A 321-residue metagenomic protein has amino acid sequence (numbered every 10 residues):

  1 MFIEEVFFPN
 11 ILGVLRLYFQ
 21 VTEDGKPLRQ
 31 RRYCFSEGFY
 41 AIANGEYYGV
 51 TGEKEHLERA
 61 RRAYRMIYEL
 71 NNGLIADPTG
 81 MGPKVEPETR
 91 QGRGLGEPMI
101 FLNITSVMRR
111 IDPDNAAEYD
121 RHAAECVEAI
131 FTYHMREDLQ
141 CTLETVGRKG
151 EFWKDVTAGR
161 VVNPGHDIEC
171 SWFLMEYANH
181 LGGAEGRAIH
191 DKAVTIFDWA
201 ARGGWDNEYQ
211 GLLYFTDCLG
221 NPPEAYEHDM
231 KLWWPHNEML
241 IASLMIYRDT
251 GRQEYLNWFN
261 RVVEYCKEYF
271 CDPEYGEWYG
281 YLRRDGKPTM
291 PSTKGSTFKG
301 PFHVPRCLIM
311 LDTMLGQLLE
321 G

Functional and structural regions predicted by a protein language model:
M1-G321: Glycan-recognition and catalytic cores of secretory/periplasmic carbohydrate-active enzymes
